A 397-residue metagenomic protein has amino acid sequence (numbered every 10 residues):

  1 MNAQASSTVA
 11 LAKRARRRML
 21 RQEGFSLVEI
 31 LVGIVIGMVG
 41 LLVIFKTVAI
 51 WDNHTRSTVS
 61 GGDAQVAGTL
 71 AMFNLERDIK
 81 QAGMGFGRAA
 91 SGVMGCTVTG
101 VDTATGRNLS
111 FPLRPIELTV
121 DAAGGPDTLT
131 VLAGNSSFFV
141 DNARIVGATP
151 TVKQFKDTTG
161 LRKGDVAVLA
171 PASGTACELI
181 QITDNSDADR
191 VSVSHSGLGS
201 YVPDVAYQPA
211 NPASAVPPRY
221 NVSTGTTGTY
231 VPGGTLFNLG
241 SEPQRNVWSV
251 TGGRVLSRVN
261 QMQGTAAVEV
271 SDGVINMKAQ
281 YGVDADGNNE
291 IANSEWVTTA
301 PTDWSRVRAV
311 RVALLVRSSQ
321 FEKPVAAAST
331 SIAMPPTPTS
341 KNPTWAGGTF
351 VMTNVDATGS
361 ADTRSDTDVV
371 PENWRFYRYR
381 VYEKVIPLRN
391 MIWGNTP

Functional and structural regions predicted by a protein language model:
M1-T8: N-terminal acidic, proline/glycine-rich, low-complexity intrinsically disordered segments
A3, R14-R18, E23-E76, K80-A82 (+1 more regions): Aliphatic-rich helix starts adjacent to a transmembrane/signal segment
A71-A313, S319-R378, W393-P397: N-terminal pilin/flagellin-like segments and related low-complexity appendage regions
